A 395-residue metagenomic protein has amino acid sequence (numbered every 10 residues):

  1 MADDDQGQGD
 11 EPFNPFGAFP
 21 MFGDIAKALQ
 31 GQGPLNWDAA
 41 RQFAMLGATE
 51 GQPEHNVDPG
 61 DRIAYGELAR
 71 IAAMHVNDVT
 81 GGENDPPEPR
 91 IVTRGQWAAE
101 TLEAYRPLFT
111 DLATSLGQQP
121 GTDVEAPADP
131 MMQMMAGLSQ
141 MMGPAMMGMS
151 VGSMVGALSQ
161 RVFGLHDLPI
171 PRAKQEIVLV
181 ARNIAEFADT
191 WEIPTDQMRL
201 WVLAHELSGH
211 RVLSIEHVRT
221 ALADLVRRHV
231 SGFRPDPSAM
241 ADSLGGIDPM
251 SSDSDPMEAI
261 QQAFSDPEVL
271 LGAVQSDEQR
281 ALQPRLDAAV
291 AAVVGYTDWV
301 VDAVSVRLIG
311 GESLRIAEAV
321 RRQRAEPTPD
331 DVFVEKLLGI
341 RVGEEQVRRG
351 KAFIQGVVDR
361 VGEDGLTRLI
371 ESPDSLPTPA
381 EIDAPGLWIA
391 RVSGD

Functional and structural regions predicted by a protein language model:
M1-T110, R348, R360-D395: N-terminal low-structure segments adjacent to metalloprotease catalytic domains across cellular compartments
I25-R41, F163-V180, E258-D266: Acidic, low-complexity proline/glycine-rich segments
G31-Q52, E103-M134, Q261-L271: Short, compositionally biased low-complexity segments
Y65-R182: Auxiliary, metal-adjacent structural segments of Zn-dependent hydrolase domains
H75, H210-R211, V300: Short alpha-helical functional segments enriched in proximate histidine and acidic residues
G137-M141, A145-G148, G152-L158, V162-R172 (+3 more regions): Metalloprotease/metallohydrolase-associated module, dominated by Zn2+-dependent proteases
I184-V202: Short pre-active-site segment immediately N-terminal to the catalytic Zn-binding motif
E206-A223: Catalytic Zn2+-binding segment of zinc metalloproteases
